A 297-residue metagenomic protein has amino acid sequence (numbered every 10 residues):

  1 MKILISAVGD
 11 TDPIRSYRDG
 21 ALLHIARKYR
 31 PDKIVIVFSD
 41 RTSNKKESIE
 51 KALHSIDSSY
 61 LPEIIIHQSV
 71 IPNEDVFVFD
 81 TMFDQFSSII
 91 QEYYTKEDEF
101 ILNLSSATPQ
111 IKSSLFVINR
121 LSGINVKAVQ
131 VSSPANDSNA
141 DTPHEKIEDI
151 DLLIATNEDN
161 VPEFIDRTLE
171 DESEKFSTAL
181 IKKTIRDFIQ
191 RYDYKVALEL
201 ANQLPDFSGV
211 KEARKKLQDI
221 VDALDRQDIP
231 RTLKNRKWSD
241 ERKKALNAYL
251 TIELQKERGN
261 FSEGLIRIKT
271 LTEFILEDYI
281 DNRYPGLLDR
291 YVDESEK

Functional and structural regions predicted by a protein language model:
M1-E99, Q110-K297: Long, low-complexity, Lys/Arg-enriched
E99-S105: Short glycine-rich phosphate-binding loop at a beta-alpha junction
